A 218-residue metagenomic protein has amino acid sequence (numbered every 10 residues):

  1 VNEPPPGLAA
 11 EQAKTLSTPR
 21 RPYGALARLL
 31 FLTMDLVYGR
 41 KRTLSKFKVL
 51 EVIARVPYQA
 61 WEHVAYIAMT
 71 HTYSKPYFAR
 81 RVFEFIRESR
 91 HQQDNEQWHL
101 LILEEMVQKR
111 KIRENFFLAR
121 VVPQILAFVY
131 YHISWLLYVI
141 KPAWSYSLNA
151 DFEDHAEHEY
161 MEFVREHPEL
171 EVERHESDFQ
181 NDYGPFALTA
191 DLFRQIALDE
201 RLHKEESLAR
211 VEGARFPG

Functional and structural regions predicted by a protein language model:
V1-G218: Non-heme di-metal
